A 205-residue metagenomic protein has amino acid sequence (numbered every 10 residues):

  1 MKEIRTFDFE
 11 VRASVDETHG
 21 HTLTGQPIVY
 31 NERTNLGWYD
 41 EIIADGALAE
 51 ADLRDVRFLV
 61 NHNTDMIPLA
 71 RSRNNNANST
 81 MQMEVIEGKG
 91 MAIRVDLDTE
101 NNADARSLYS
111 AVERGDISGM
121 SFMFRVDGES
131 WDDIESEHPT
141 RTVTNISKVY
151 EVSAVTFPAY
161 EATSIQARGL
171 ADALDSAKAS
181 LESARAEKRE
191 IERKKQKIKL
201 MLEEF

Functional and structural regions predicted by a protein language model:
M1-E182: Signature of dsDNA virion morphogenesis modules
R185-F205: Enriched but not universal
